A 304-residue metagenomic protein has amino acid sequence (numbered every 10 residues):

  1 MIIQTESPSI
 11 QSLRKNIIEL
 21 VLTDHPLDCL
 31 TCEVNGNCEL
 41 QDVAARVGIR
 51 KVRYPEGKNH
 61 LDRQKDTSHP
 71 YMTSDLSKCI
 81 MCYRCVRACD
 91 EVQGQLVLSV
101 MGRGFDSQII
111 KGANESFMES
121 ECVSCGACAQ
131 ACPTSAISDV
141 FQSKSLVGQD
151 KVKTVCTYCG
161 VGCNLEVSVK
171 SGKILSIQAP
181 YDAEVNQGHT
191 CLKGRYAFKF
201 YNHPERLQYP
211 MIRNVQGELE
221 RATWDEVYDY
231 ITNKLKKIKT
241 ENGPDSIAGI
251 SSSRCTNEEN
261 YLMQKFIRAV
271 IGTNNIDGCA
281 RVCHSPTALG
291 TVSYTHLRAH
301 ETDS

Functional and structural regions predicted by a protein language model:
M1-S124, Q130-T154, K173: Fe-S ferredoxin-like electron-transfer domains and their immediately adjacent linker/connector regions across
R14-K15, Q41-A45, G94, I110-G112 (+6 more regions): Short acidic, glycine/serine/threonine-rich loops at helix termini
L20, C85-A88, V92, C125-A136 (+5 more regions): Generic, well-ordered alpha-helical scaffold segments in large soluble proteins
S168-D245: Cofactor-/ligand-binding subdomain signature composed of acidic, glycine-rich, tryptophan-containing flexible loops
S252-E259: Gly/Ser/Thr-rich loops at beta-strand to alpha-helix junctions that form or flank small-molecule/cofactor-binding
I271-S293: Short connector loops at secondary-structure junctions
H296-S304: Single conserved hydrophobic/aromatic residue that forms the stacking wall/gate of nucleotide- or nucleobase-binding
